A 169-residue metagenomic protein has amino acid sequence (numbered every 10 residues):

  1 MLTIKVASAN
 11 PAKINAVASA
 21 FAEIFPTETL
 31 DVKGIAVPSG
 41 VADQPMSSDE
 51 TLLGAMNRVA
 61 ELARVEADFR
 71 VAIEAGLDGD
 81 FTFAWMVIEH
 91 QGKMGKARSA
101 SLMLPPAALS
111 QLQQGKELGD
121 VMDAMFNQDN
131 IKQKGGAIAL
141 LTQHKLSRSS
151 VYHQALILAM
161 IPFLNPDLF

Functional and structural regions predicted by a protein language model:
M1-A67: N-terminal polybasic phosphate/anion-binding patch
D43-F169: Anionic-ligand binding patches
